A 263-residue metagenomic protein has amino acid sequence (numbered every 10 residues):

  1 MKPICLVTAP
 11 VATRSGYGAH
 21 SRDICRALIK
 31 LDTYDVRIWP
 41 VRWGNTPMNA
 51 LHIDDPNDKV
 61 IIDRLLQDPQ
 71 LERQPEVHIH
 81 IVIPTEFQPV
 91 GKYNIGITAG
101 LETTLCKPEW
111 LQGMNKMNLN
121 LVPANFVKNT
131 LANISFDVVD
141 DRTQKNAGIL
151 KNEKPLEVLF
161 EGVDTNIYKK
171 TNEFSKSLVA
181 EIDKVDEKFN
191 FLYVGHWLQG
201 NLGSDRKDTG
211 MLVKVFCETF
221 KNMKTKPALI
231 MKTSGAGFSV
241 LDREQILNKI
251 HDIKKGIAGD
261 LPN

Functional and structural regions predicted by a protein language model:
M1-N45, L51-D54: N-terminal subdomain of nucleotide-sugar transferases
K2-P3, K92, F189, P227: Nucleotide donor/acceptor-binding cores
L6-A9, R37-P40, I79-V82, F160 (+2 more regions): Short beta-strand segments
L6-T8, N45-L131: Extended catalytic core of nucleotide-activated donor transferases of GT-like folds
R14-Y17, V36-R37, G44-N49, E86-P89 (+6 more regions): Short catalytic/ligand-binding loop motif for oxyanion handling, primarily in non-cytosolic enzymes, centered on
H20-R22, A27, T165-N263: Conserved catalytic-core segment of nucleotide-activated headgroup transferases in glycan assembly
I62-L71, S135-P155, R243-N263: Short mixed-charge
L119-S177: Donor nucleotide-sugar binding/catalytic pocket of nucleotide-sugar-dependent glycosyltransferases
